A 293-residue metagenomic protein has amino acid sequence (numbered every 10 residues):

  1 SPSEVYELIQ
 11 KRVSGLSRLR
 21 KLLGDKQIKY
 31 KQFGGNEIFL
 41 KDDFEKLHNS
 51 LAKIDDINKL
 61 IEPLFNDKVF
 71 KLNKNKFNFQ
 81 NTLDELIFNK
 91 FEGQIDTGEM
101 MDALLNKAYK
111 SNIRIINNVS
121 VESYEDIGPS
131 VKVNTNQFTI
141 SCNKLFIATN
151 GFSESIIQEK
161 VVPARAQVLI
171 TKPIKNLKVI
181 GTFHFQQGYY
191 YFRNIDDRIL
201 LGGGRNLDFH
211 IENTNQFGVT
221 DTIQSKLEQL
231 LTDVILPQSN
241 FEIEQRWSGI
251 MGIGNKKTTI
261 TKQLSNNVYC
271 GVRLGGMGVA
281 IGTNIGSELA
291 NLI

Functional and structural regions predicted by a protein language model:
S1, K21-A103: Flavin (FAD/FMN) cofactor-binding and adjacent substrate-gating region of FAD-dependent oxidoreductase domains
S1-Q10: Glycine-rich active-site loop/strand segments that organize a redox cofactor
K11-R18, D55: N-terminal FAD cofactor-binding segment of flavoenzymes
T82-N143: Helical element adjacent to the flavin cofactor pocket in flavoenzyme catalytic cores
F91, L236-I293: C-terminal catalytic lobe of FAD-dependent flavoproteins
N134-I180: Central helical "cap/lid" subdomain
I147, I199-G203, C270-G271: Short hydrophobic-aromatic micro-motifs
L177-L264: Active-site lid/adjacent beta-loop-alpha segment flanking the redox-cofactor pocket in flavoenzymes
